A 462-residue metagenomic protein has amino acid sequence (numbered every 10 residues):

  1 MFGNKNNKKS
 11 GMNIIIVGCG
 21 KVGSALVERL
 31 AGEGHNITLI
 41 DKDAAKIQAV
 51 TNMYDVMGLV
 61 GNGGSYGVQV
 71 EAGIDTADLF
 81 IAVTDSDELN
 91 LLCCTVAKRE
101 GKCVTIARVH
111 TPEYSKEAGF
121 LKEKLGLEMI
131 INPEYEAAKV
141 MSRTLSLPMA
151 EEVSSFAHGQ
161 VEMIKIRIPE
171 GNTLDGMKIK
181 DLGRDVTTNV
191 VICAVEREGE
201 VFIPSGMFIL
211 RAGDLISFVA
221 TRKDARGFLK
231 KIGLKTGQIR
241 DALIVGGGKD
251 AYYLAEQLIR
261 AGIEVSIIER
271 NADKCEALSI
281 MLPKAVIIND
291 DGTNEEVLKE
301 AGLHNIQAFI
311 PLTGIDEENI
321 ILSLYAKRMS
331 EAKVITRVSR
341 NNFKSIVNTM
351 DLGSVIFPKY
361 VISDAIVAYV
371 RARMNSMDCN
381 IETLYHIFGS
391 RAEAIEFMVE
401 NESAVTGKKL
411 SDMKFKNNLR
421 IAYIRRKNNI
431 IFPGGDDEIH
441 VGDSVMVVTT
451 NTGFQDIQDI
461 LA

Functional and structural regions predicted by a protein language model:
M1-A462: Cytosolic regulatory regions of ion transport systems
